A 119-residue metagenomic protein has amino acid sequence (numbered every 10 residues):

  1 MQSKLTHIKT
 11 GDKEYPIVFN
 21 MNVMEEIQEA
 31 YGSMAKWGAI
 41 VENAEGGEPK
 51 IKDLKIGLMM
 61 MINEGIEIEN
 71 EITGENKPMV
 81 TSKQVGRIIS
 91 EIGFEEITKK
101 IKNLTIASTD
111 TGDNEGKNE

Functional and structural regions predicted by a protein language model:
M1-T10, E29-P49, N70-E119: Charged interaction scaffolds used for protein-protein
N20: Residue-level signal for threonine
D53-E64, N103: Short, hydrophobic/amphipathic alpha-helical patches that form generic packing surfaces within helical domains
